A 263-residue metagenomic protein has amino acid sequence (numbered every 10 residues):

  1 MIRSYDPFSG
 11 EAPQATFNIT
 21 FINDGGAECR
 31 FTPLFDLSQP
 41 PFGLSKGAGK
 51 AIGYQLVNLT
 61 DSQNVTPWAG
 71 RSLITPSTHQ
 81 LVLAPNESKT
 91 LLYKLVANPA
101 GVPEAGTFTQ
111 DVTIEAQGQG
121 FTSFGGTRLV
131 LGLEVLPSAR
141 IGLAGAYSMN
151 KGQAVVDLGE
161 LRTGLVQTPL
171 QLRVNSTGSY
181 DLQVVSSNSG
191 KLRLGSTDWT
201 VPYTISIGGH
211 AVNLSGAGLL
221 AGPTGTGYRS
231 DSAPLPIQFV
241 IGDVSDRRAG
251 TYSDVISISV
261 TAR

Functional and structural regions predicted by a protein language model:
M1-K46, Q80-L83, E87-W199, G225-R263: N-terminal small/polar-rich segments of proteins
A27-P85, L192-A217: Surface-exposed binding patches on compact interaction domains or structured appendages
S72-S77, G132-L133, L165-Q167, G216-A221: Phosphate-binding glycine-rich loops and adjacent basic patches that engage nucleotide phosphates, nucleic-acid
I205, L220-G222, V244: Surface-exposed helix/loop patches within compact recognition domains
